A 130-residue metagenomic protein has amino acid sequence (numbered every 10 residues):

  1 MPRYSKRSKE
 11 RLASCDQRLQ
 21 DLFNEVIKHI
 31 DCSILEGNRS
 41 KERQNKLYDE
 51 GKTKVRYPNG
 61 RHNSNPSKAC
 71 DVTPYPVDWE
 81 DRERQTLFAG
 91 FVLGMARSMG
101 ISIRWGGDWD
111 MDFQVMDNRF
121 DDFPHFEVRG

Functional and structural regions predicted by a protein language model:
M1-S33: Active-site acidic/histidine clusters and adjacent loop/turn architecture that either coordinate catalytic ions
K6-K9, E50-Y57: Phosphate-binding glycine-rich loops and adjacent basic patches that engage nucleotide phosphates, nucleic-acid
S8, R43, D122: Glycine-rich, flexible loop/turn motifs
A13, N59-G130: Catalytic cores and adjacent binding grooves of peptidoglycan-active enzymes
L19-F23, Q44-N45, A69, A89: A general structural signal for well-ordered alpha-helical packing
F23-K54, S98, G106-D108: Extended, low-complexity, intrinsically disordered C-terminal regulatory tails of eukaryotic serine/threonine kinases
